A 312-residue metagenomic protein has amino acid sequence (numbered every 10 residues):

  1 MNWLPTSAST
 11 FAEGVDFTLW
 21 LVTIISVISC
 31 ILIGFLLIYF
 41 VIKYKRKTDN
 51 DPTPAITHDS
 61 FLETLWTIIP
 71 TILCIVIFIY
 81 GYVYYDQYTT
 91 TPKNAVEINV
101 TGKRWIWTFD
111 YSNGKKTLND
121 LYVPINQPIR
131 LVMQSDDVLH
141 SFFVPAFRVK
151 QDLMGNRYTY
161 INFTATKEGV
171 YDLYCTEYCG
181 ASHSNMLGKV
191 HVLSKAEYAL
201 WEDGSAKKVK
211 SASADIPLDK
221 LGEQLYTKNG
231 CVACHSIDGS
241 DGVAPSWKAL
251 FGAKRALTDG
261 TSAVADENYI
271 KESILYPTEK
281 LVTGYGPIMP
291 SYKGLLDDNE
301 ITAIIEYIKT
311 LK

Functional and structural regions predicted by a protein language model:
M1-Q127, L200, V209-S211: Extracytoplasmic entry segments of secretory-pathway proteins
W105, C231, T278-V282: Generic structural signal for secondary-structure transition and capping sites
I106-Y111, H140-S141, R255-T258, V282-T283: Short, solvent-exposed loop/turn elements at domain surfaces
T108, Y122-S194: Membrane-embedded segments
K115-T117, E197-T227, A263-V264: Electrostatic cytochrome c docking/interface patches
T164, L187-K195, A233-Y276, P290-L296: Gly/Gly-Pro-rich "capping" loops immediately C-terminal to redox-active cysteine motifs in periplasmic/lumenal
C175, G222, K228-I237, A244 (+4 more regions): The canonical Cys-X-X-Cys-His
E197-S205, K280, P287-K312: C-terminal capping alpha-helices of c-type cytochrome domains
